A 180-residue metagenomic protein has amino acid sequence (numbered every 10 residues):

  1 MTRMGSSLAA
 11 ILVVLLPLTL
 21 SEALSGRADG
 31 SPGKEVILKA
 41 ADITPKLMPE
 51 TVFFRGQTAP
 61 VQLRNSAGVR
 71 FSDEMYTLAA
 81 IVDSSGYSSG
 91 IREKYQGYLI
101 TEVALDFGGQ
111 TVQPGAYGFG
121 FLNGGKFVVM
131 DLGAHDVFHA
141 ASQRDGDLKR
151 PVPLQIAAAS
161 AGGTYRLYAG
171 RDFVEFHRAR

Functional and structural regions predicted by a protein language model:
M1-G5: N-terminal secretory signal peptides that target proteins for export/translocation
A9, Y117-F119, L167: Conserved short hydrophobic patches within well-ordered secondary structure
A9-S21: Bacterial N-terminal signal peptides
A23-S88, H139-R180: Primarily secretory-pathway and cell-envelope proteins
D83-L132: Mid-length scaffold segments of soluble, non-membrane domains
T111-Q113, D136, F173: Short, solvent-exposed loop/turn motifs
F119-V152: Acidic, glycine-rich flexible loop segments
